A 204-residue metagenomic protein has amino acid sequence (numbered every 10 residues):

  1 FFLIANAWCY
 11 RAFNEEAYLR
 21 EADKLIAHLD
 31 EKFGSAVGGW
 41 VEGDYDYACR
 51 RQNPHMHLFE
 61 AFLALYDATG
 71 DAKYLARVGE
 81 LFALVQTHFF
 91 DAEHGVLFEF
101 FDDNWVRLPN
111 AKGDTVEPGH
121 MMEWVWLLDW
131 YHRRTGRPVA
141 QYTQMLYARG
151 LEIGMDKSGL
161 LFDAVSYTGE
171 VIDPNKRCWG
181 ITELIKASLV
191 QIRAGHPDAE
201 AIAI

Functional and structural regions predicted by a protein language model:
F1-I204: Glycan-recognition and catalytic cores of secretory/periplasmic carbohydrate-active enzymes
